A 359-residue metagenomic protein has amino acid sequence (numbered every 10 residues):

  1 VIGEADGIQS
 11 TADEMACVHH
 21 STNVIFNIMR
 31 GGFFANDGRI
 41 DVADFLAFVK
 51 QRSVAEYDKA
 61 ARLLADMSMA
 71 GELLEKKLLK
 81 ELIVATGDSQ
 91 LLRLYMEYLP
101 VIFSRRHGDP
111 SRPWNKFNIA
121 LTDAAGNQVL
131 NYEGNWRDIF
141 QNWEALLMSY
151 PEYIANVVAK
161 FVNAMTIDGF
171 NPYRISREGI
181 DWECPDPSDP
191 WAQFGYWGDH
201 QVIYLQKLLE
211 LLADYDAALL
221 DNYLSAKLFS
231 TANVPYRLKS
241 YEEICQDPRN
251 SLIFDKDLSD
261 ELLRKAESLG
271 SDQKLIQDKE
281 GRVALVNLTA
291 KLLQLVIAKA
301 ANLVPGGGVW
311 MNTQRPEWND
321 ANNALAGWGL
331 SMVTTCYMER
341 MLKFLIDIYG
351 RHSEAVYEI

Functional and structural regions predicted by a protein language model:
V1-I359: Acidic, mature catalytic/reactive cores of soluble proteins
